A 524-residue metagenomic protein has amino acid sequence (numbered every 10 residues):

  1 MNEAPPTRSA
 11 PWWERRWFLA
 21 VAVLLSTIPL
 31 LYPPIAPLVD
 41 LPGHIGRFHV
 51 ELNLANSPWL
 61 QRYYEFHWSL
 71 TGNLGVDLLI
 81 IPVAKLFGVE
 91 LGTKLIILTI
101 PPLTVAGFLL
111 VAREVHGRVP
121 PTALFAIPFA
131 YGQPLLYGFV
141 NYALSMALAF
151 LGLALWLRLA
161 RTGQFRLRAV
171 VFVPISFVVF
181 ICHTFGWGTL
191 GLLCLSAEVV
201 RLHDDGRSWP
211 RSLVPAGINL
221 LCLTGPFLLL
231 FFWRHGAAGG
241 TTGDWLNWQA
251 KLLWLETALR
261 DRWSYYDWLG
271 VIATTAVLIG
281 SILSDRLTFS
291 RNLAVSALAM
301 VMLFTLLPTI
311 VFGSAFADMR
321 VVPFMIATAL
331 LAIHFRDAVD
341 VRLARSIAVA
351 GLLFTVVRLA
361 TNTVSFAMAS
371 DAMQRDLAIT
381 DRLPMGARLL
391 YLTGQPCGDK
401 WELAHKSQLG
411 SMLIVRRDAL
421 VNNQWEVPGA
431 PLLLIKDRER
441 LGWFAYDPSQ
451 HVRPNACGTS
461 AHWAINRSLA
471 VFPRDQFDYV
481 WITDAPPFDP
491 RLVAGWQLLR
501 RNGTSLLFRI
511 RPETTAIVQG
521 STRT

Functional and structural regions predicted by a protein language model:
W12-W13, F108-A130: Transmembrane-helix signature of polytopic, membrane-embedded enzymes that assemble or transfer cell-envelope glycans
L31-H44, A55-S57, Y64, G72-N73 (+4 more regions): Transmembrane catalytic cores of multi-pass membrane glycosyltransferases and polysaccharide-assembly enzymes
G46-N53, Y64-V89: Short hydrophobic/aromatic helix or loop-helix immediately within or flanking a transmembrane segment in polytopic
F48, G107, F129-G132, L144-T162 (+1 more regions): Specific aromatic-rich, kink-prone transmembrane helix
L95-V115: Transmembrane-helix motifs of polytopic, lipid-linked glycan transferases
Y137-L144: Short acidic/glycine- and proline-prone juxtamembrane loop motifs at membrane-interface regions of multi-pass membrane
T274, L331, F335-N362: Signature aromatic-anchored transmembrane alpha helix within multi-pass, membrane-resident enzymes that catalyze glycan
F366-A369, I379-A461, A470-A485: Short periplasmic/luminal acceptor-recognition loop of GT-C membrane glycosyltransferases, typified by
